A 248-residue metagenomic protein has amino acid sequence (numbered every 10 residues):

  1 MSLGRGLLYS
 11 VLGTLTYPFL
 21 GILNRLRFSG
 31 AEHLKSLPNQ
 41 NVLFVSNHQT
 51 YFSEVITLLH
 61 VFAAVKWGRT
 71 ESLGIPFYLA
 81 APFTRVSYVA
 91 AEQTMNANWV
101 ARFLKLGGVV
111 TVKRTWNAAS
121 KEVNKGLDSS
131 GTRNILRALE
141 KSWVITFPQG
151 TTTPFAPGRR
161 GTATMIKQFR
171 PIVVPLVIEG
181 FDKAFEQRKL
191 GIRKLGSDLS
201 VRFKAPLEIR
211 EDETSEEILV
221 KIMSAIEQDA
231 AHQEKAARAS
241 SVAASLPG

Functional and structural regions predicted by a protein language model:
S2-G30, I56-L59, N98-G107: A transmembrane-helix-recognition feature enriched in membrane-embedded lipid enzymes and envelope glyco-/phospholipid
R5, P18-R25, V89, S120-G126 (+1 more regions): Short, flexible loop segments at the rims of nucleotide/cofactor-binding pockets, characterized by
G30, E140-I145, G150-E217: A cross-family acyltransferase "interaction/gating" segment
E32-P38, I135-R137: Short amphipathic alpha-helix with an adjacent loop that forms part of the alpha/beta core around
P38-V123: Catalytic core of membrane glycerolipid acyltransferases/transacylases, capturing the structured, soluble-facing
V110-F155: Internal catalytic-core helix/loop-beta-alpha segment that presents or stabilizes conserved functional determinants
I218-D229: Short amphipathic C-terminal alpha-helix that caps PH/PH-like domains
A237-G248: Short, highly charged C-terminal tails/helix-capping segments
